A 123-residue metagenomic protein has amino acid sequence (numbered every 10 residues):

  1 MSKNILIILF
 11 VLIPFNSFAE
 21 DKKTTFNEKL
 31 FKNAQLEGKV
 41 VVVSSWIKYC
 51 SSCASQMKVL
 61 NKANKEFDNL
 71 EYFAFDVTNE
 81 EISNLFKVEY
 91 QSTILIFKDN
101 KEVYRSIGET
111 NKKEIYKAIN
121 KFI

Functional and structural regions predicted by a protein language model:
N4-I13: Sec-dependent N-terminal signal peptides
F18-E37, N120-K121: N-terminal leader/targeting and pre-domain segments
E28, M57-N61, Y116-I119: Extracytoplasmic/secreted envelope proteins and their assembly/folding machinery, especially bacterial periplasmic
Q35-K48: Short active-site neighborhood of thiol/selenol oxidoreductases, capturing the structured segment around
S45, D68-E81: Thiol-based oxidoreductase modules, predominantly thioredoxin-like and allied folds used for disulfide exchange
S52-E66: Typically the conserved alpha-helix immediately C-terminal to a functionally engaged Cys/Sec in thioredoxin-like
F86-L95: Structural micro-motif
K98-I123: Non-catalytic, surface beta->alpha helical segment in thiol-disulfide oxidoreductase systems
